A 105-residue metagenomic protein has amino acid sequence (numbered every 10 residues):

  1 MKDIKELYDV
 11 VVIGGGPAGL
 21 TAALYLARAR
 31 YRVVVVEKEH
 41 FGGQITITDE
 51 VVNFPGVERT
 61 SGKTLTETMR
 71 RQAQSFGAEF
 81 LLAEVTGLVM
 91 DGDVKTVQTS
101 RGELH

Functional and structural regions predicted by a protein language model:
M1-L7: A short, basic/flexible loop-to-alpha-helix module at the beginning of a structural domain
D3, T46-L104: N-terminal Rossmann-like dinucleotide/flavin-binding domain of flavoprotein oxidoreductases that bind FAD/FMN
L7-V34: N-terminal Rossmann-like FAD-binding beta1-loop-alpha1 element of flavoenzymes
A18, H40-F41: Conserved Rossmann-like nucleotide-cofactor binding loop
V35-E39: Conserved acidic E/D residue at the C-terminus of a beta-strand in Rossmann-like folds
